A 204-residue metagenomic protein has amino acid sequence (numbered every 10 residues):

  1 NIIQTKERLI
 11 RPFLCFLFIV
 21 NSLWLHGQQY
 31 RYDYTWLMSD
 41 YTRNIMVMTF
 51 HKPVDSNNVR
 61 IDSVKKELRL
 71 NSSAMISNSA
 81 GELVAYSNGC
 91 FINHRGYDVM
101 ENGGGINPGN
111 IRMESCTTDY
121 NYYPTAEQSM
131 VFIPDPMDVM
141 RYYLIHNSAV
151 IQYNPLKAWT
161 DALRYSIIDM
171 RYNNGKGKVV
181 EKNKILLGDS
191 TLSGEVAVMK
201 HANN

Functional and structural regions predicted by a protein language model:
N1-D33: Bacterial Sec-dependent N-terminal signal peptides
F13-F18, F50, F91, F132: Phenylalanine-focused residue identity feature
W24-Y34, I133-M140, M199-N203: Short, surface-exposed loop and linker segments with low hydrophobicity and enrichment for Pro/Ser/Thr
Y30-T125, D135, N147-L163, I168-V179: Beta-propeller domains
S39, G177-N204: Aromatic- and glycine-enriched pocket-lining scaffold segments that form the walls of small-molecule binding clefts
R69-A74, P124-F132, G188-V198: Repeated scaffold domains used in trafficking and secretory/extracellular systems, primarily beta-propellers
V84, V139-I145, N204: Acidic/hydrophobic-patterned starts of short beta strands in beta-sheet-rich repeat architectures
M130, Y142, L163: A broad, low-specificity signal marking well-ordered, structured residues that form hydrophobic/aromatic
